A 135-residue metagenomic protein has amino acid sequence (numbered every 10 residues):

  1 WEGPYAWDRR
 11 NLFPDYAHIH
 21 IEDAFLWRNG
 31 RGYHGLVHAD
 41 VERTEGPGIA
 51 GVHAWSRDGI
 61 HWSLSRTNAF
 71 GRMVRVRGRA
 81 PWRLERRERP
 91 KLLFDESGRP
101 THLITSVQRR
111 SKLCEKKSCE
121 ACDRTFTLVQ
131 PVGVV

Functional and structural regions predicted by a protein language model:
W1-V135: Carbohydrate-active catalytic/glycan-binding domains of CAZyme proteins, especially the secreted or lumenal ectodomains
